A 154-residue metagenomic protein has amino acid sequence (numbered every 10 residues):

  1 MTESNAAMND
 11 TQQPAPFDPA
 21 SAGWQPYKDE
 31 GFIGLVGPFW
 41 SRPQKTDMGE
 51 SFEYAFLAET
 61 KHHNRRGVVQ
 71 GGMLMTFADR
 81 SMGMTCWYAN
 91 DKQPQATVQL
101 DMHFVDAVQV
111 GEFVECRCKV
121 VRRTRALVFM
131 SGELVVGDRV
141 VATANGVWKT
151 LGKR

Functional and structural regions predicted by a protein language model:
M1-R154: Terminal targeting signals and extreme-terminal segments of soluble enzymes
